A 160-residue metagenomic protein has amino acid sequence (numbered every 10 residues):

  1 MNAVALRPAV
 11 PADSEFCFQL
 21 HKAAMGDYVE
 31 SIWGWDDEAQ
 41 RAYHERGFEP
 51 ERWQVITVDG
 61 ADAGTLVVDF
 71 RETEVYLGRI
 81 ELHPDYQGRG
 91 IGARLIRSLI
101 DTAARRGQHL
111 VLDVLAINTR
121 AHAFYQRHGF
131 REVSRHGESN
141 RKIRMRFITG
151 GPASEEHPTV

Functional and structural regions predicted by a protein language model:
V4-Q19: A short beta-loop-alpha structural element at the N-terminal edge of CoA-dependent acyl/N-acetyltransferase catalytic
M25-E45: Conserved GNAT-fold acetyl-CoA-binding loop/helix
H44, Y125, F130: Conserved active-site tyrosine of GNAT-family acetyltransferases
E45-V55, G64: A short helix-loop-beta-strand connector motif used in the catalytic cores of GNAT acetyltransferases and, in some
A61-D69, Y76-E81: Conserved beta-strand in the GNAT
L82, G88-D101, A123-R127: Conserved acetyl-CoA-binding loop-helix of GNAT-fold acetyltransferases
P84-Q87, V111-H122, G137-R146: Conserved beta-strand-loop-alpha-helix junction that forms the acyl-donor binding cleft
